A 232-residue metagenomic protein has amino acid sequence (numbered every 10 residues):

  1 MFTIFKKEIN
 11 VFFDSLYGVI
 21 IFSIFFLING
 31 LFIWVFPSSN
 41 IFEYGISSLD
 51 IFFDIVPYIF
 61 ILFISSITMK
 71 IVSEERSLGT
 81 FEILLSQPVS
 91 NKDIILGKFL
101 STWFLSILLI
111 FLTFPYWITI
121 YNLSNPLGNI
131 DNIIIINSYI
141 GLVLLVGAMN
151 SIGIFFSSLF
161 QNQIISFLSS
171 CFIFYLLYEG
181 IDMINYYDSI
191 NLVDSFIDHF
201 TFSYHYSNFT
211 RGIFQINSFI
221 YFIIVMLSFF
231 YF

Functional and structural regions predicted by a protein language model:
M1-F63, I67-K70, I220, V225-F232: Hydrophobic alpha-helical transmembrane segments
F2-K6, V72-F81, V146-S169: Cytoplasmic juxtamembrane interface segments
T3-V11, E82-S86, D198: Short amphipathic alpha-helical coupling elements at transmembrane boundaries
L16, F22-I24, T102-I110, F167-I184: Hydrophobic alpha-helical membrane-insertion segments
L31-W34, I46-I59, S101-Q163: Secretory targeting signals
F36-D50, S166-F232: Terminal transmembrane helical anchor/hairpin motif
I67-Q87, F99: Transmembrane helix boundary and interhelical loop/hinge segments in multi-pass membrane proteins
S90-N91: Short coil/turn motifs that cap or connect alpha-helices
